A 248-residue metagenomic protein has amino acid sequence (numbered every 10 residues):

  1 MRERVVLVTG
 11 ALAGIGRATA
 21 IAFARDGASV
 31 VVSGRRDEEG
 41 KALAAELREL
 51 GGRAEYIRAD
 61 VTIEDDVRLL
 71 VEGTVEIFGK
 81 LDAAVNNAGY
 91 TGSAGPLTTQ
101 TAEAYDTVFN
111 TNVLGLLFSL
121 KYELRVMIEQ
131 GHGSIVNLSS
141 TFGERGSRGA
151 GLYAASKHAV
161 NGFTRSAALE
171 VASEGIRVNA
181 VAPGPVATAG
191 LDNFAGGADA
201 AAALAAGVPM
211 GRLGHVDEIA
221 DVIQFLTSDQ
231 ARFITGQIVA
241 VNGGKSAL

Functional and structural regions predicted by a protein language model:
L12-A13, R36: Conserved glycine-rich cofactor-binding loop
D37, N161, V178, A182-N193: Short, flexible catalytic-loop segment of classical short-chain dehydrogenase/reductase
R68, T91-D106, E129, G149-L152 (+1 more regions): Conserved mid-core segment of classical short-chain dehydrogenase/reductases
T91-A94, R145, Q224, T235-L248: Short C-terminal tail/terminal secondary-structure segment of NAD(P)H-dependent dehydrogenase/reductase domains
T98-L117, H132, V136, V160 (+1 more regions): Catalytic Tyr-X3-Lys loop
L120, S156, T164: Active-site helix of classical SDR
R125, L169-S173, R232: Alpha-helical segment proximal to the catalytic Tyr-Lys
S140: Residue(s) in the substrate-gating loop at a strand-loop-helix junction that position the organic substrate next
